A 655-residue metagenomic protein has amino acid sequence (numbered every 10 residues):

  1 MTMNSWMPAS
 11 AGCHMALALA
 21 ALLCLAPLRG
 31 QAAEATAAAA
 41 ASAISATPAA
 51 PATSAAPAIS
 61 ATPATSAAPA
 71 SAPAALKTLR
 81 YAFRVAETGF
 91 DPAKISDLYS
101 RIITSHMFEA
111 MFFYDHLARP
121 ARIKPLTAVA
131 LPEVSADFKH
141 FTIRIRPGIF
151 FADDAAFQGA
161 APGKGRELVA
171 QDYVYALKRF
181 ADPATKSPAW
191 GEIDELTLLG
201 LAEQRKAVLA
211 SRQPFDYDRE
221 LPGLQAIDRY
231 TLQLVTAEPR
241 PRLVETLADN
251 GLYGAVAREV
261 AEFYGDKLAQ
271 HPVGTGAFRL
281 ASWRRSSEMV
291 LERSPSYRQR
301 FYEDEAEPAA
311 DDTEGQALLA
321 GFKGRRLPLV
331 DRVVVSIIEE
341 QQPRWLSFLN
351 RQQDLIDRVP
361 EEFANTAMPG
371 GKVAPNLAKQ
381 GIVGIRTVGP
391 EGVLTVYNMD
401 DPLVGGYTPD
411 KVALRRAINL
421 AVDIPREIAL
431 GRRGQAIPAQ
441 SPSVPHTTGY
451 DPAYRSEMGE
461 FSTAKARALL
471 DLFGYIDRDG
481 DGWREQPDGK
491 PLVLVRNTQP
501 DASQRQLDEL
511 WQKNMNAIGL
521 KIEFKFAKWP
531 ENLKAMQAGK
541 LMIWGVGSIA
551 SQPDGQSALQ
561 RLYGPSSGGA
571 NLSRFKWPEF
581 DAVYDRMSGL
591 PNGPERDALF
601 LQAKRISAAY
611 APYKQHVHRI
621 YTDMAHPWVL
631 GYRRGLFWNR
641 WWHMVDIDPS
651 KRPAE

Functional and structural regions predicted by a protein language model:
M1-G12: N-terminal secretory signal peptides that target proteins for export/translocation
C13-A26: Bacterial N-terminal signal peptides
L28-A32: Sec/Tat signal peptide C-region and signal peptidase I cleavage site
A33-A39, A64-A72, H116-L117, P132 (+12 more regions): Extracytoplasmic/periplasmic ligand-capture domains
A43-A64: Acidic, glycine-centered low-complexity repeats within long intrinsically disordered regions
L79-A82, V495-N497: Short, well-ordered beta-strand segments
A82-A136, V273: N-terminal lobe/hinge region of extracytoplasmic solute-binding protein
H616: Active-site-proximal polar cores
